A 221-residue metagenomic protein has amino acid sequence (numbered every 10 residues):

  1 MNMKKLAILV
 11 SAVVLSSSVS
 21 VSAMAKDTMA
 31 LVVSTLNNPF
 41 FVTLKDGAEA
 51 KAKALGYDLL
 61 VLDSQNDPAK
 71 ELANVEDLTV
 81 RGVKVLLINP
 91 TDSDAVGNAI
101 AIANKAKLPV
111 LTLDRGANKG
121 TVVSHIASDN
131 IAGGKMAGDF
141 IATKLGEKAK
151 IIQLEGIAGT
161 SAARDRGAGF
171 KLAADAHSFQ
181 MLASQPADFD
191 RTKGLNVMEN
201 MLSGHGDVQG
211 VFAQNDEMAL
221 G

Functional and structural regions predicted by a protein language model:
M1-M3: N-terminal secretory signal peptides that target proteins for export/translocation
K5-A7, L15, A23-G221: A residue-level marker of the well-folded mature domains of exported/periplasmic proteins
